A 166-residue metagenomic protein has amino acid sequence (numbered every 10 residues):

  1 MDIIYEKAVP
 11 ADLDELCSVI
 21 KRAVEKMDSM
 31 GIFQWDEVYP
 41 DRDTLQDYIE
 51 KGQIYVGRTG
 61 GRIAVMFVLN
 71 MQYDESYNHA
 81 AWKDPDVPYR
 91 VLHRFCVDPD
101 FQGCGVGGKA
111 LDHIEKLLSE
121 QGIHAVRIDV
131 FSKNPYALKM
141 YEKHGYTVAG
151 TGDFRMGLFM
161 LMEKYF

Functional and structural regions predicted by a protein language model:
M1-A11: Conserved N-terminal entry element of GNAT/NAT acetyltransferase domains
A8, F95-V97, V130: Hydrophobic adenine-recognition pocket in adenosine-nucleotide-binding enzymes
V24-T44: Conserved GNAT-fold acetyl-CoA-binding loop/helix
K51-F67: Conserved beta-hairpin
V68-C96, Q102: Conserved acyl-donor/pantetheine-binding loop and adjacent beta-alpha core of acyl/acetyltransferases and related
P85-Y89, H124, V130-L138, E142-H144 (+1 more regions): C-terminal "cap" of GNAT-fold acetyltransferases
V97, G103-K116, K139-K143: Conserved acetyl-CoA-binding loop-helix of GNAT-fold acetyltransferases
L111, L118-V130: Conserved GNAT acetyl-CoA-binding A-motif
